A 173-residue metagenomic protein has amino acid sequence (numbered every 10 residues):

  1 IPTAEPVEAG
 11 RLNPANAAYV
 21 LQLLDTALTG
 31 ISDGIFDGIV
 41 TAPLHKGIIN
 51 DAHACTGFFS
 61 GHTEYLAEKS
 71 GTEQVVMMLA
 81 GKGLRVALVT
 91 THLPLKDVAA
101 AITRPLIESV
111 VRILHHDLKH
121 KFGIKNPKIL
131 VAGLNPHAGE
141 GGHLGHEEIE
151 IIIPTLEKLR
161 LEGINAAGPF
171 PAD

Functional and structural regions predicted by a protein language model:
I1-D173: Anion-binding alpha/beta catalytic cores of soluble intermediary-metabolism enzymes, centered on
